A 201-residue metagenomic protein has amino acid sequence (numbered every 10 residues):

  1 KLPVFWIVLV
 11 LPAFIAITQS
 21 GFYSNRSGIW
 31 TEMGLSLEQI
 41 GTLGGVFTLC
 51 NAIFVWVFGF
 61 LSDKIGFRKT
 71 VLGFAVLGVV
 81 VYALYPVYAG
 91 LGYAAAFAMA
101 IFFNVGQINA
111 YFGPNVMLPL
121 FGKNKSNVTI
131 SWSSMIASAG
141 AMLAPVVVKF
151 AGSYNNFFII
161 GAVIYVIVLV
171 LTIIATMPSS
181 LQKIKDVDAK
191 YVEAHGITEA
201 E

Functional and structural regions predicted by a protein language model:
L2-F58, P114, A144: Extracytoplasmic gate region of multi-pass secondary transporters
W30-T31, L61-S62, V147-N155: Interfacial helix-cap and linker-helix signal at transmembrane-aqueous boundaries of multi-pass secondary transporters
S36-G44, G92, S126, I130: Juxtamembrane helix-start elements in MFS-like secondary transporters
L43-F47, M99, T129, S133 (+1 more regions): Hydrophobic positions within alpha-helical transmembrane segments of Major Facilitator Superfamily-type secondary
G45-F54, F60-V116: C-terminal transmembrane helical hairpin of 12-TM major facilitator-type secondary transporters
L120-G152: A late C-terminal transmembrane helix in Major Facilitator Superfamily
F157-T176: Symmetry-related core transmembrane helices of the 12-TM Major Facilitator Superfamily/SLC fold
M177-E201: Intrinsic disorder in cytosolic terminal tails and internal cytosolic loops of multi-pass membrane transporters
